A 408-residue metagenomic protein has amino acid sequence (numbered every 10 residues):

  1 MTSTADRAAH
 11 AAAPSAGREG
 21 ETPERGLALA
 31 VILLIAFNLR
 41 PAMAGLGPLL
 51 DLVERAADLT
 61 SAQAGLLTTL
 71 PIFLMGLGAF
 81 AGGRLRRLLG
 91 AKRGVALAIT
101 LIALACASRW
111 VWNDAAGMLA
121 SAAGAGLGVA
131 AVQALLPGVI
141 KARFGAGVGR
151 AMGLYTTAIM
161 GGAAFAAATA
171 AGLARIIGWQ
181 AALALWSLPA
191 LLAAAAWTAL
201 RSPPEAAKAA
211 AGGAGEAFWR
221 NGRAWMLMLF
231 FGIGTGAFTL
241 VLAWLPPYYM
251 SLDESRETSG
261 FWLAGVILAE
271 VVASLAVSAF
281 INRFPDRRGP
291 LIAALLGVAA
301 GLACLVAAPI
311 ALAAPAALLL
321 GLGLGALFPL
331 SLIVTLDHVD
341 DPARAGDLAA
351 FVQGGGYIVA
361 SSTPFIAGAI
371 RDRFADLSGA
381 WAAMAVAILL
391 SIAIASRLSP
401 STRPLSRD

Functional and structural regions predicted by a protein language model:
L46-G47, G222-S274: Extracytoplasmic gate region of multi-pass secondary transporters
D58, G90, V111-A116, G145 (+2 more regions): Helix-breaking motifs and short loop linkers at transmembrane-helix boundaries and internal kinks in secondary membrane
L77-A115: Conserved MFS/SLC helix-loop-helix module at the cytosolic interface between two early adjacent transmembrane helices
G78-G90, A273-D286: Helix-to-loop junctions at the C-terminal end of transmembrane segments in multipass secondary transporters
G117, A146-G147, L154-S202: Helix-loop-helix hairpin linking two adjacent transmembrane segments in secondary transporters
S121-A158: Cytoplasmic helix-loop-helix junction between adjacent transmembrane helices in 12-TM secondary transporters
A131-F144, A326-D340: Intracellular juxtamembrane helix-capping segments at the cytosolic ends of symmetry-related transmembrane helices
V339-L377, M384: A late C-terminal transmembrane helix in Major Facilitator Superfamily
